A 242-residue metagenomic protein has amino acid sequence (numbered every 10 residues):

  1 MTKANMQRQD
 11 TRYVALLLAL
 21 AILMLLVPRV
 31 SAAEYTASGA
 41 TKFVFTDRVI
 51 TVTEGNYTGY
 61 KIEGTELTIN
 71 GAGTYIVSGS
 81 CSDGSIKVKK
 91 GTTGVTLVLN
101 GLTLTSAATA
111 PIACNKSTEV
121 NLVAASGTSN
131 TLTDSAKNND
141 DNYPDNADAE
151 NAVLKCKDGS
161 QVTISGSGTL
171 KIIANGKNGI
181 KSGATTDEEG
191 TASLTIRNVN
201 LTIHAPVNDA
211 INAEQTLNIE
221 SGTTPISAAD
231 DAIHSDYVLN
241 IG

Functional and structural regions predicted by a protein language model:
M1, I22-L23, A32: Generic low-polarity alpha-helical segments
M1-K3, N198: Generic N-terminal leader/processing signal
K3-L16: Bacterial N-terminal signal peptides that target proteins for export
Y13-L16, P28-G242: A composition-driven surface/loop motif
L18-L26: Hydrophobic core
